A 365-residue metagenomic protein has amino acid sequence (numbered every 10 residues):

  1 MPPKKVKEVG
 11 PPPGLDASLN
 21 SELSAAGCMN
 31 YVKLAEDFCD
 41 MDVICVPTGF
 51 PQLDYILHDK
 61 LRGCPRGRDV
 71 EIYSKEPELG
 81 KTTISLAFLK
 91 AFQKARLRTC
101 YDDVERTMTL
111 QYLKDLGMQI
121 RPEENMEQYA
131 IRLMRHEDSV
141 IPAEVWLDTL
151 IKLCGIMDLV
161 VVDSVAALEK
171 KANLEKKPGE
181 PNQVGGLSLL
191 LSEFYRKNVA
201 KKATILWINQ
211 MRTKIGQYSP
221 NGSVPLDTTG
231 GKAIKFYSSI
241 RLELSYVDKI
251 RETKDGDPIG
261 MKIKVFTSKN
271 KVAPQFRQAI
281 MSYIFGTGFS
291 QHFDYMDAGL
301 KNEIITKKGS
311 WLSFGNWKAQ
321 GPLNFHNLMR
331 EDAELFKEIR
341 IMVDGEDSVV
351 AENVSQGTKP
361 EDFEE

Functional and structural regions predicted by a protein language model:
P2-Q128: The Walker A/P-loop phosphate-binding site
L53, I72, L113, D163 (+4 more regions): Residue-level signature of catalytic and energy-coupling elements of molecular machines, predominantly ATP/GTP-dependent
L61-P65, A91-A95, M118-E124, I151-G155 (+3 more regions): Conserved catalytic network of the ASCE P-loop NTPase/AAA+ motor domain
K75, A87, F92-V184, L189-E193 (+1 more regions): Conserved inter-motif catalytic segment of the P-loop NTP-binding fold
N173, T213-Q217, K308-W311, P322-N324: N-terminal cationic and glycine-rich segments that engage phosphates or anionic surfaces
N182-N302: Phosphate-binding/switch region of NTP-binding enzymes
Q291-Q320: Long, well-ordered amphipathic alpha-helical subdomains in the mid-to-C-terminal portions of large enzyme subunits
S310-E365: Terminal-proximal interaction/regulatory segments of ATP-powered molecular machines
